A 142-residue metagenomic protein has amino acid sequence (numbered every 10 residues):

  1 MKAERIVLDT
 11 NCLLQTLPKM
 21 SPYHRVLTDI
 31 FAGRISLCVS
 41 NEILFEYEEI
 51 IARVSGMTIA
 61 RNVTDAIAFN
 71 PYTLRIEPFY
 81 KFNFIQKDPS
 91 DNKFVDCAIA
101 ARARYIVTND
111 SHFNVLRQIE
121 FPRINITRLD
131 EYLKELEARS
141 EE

Functional and structural regions predicted by a protein language model:
M1-M20: Metal-dependent nucleic-acid phosphoesterase active-site entry motif
L8, P22-A52: PIN/NYN-family metal-dependent endoribonuclease catalytic core
D9-T10, V39-S40, N109, L129: A secondary-structure boundary/capping signal
C12-L13, I43, H112-F113: Alpha-helix capping/helix-boundary segments
D29, I67, C97, Q118: Hydrophobic/aromatic ligand-binding patch that stacks against planar heteroaromatic rings of cofactors or nucleotides
Y72-I106, S111, V115: Active-site neighborhoods of divalent-metal-dependent phosphate/nucleic-acid chemistry enzymes
I85, N92, S111-E142: Acidic, PIN/NYN-like endoribonuclease modules and their adjacent C-terminal/linker elements
